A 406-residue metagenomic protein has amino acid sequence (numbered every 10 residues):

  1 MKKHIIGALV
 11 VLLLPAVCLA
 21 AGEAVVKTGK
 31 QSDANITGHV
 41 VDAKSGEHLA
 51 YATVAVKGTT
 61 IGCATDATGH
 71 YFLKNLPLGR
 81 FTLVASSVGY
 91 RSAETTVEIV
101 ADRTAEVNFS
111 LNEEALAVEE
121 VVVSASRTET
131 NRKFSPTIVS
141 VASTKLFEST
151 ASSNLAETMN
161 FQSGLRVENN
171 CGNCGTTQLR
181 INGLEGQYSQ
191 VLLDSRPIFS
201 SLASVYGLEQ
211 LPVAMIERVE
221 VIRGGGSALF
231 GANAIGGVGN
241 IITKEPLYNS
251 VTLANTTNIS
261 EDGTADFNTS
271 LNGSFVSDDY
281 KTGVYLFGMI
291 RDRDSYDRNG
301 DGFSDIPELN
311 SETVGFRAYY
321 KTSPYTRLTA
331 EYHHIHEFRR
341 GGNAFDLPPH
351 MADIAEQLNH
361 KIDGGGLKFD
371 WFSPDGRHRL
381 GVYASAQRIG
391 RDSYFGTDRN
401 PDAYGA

Functional and structural regions predicted by a protein language model:
G22-T28, D33, H39-S45, A52-K57 (+4 more regions): Short, acidic, small-residue-rich periplasmic hinge/interaction motif at the N-terminus of Gram-negative outer-membrane
T59-H70: Short, acidic Ser/Thr/Gly-rich low-complexity loop/linker segments typical of extracellular and cell-surface proteins
K74, Q178-R180, R196-R223, K244 (+1 more regions): Short acidic/polar hinge/loop motifs at secondary-structure boundaries that mediate gating or recognition
A156-P197, E217: Extracytoplasmic beta-strand/coil segments of soluble accessory domains associated with Gram-negative outer-membrane
T177, G237, V251, F267-L271 (+3 more regions): Hydrophobic, lipid-facing positions within transmembrane beta-strands of outer-membrane proteins
Q210-T252: A beta-strand signature from Gram-negative outer-membrane beta-barrel systems, especially the internal plug domain
Y248-N258, N272-L358: Periplasmic-side early beta-strands and strand-to-turn transitions of outer-membrane beta-barrels
Y319-E337, L358-A406: Face-selective signature of the C-terminal outer-membrane beta-barrel domain
